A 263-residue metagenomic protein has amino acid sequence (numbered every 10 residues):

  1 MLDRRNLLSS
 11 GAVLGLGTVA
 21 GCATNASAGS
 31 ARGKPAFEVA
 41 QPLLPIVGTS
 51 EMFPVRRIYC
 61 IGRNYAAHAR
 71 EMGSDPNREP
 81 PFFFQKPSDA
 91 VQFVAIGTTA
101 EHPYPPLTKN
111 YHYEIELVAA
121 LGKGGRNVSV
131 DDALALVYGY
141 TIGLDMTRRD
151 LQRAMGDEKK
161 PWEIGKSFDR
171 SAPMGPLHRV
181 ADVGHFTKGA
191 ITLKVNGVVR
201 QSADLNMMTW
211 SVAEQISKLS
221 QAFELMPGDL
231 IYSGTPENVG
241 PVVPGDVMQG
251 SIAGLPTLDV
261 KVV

Functional and structural regions predicted by a protein language model:
M1-G15: N-terminal secretory signal peptides and thylakoid transit peptides that target proteins across membranes
G29-D132: Extended, compositionally biased flexible segments
G29-M52, A95-T98, R149-V263: Catalytic-pocket segment enriched in acidic/His residues
G62, A119, D145, M174 (+1 more regions): A residue-level signal for conserved active-site and pocket-lining positions in enzyme catalytic cores
E116-A120, T141, T192: Residues embedded in well-ordered beta-strands
N127-K160: Hydrophobic, well-structured mid-protein blocks that either form specific transmembrane helices
